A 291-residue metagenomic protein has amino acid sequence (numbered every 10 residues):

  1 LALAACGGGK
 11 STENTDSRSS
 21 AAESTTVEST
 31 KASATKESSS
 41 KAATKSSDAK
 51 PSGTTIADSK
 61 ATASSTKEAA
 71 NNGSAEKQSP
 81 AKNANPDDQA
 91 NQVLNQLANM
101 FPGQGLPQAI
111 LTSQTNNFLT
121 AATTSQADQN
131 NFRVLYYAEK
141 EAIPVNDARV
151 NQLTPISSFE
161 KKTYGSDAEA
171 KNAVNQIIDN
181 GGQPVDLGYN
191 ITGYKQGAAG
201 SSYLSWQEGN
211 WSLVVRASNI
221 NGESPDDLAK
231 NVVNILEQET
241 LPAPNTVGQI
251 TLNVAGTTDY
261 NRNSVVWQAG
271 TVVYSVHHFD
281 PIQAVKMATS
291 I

Functional and structural regions predicted by a protein language model:
L3-A5: C-terminal motif of bacterial Sec signal peptides marking the signal peptidase cleavage site
G7-A148, P155, G165-A168, N172-A173: N-terminal, intrinsically disordered, polar/charged segments of Gram-positive cell-envelope systems that serve as
Q126-Q129, Q207-W211, Q268-V272: Short, solvent-exposed coil/turn segments at beta-strand boundaries
Y136-I156, G165, L213, E223 (+2 more regions): Short, surface-exposed beta-strand/loop "edge" segments at domain boundaries and coil↔beta transitions
E169-A198, N234-N261: Short Gly/Thr-rich strand-loop-strand
A199-N221: Mid-length scaffold segments of soluble, non-membrane domains
S202-W206, R262-Q268: Short, surface-exposed beta-strand/loop micro-motifs that present aromatic residues
I220-V247, G270-I291: Surface-exposed amphipathic alpha-helical segments
